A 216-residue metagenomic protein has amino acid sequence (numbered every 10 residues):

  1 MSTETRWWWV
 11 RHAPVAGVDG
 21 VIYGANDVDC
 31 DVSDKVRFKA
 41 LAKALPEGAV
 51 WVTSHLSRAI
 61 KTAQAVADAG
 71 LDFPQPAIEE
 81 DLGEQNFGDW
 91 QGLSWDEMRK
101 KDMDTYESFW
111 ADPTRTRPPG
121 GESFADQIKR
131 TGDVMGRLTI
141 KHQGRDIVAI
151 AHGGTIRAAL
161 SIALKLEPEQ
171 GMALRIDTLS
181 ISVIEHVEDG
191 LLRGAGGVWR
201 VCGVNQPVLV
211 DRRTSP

Functional and structural regions predicted by a protein language model:
M1-R6, L41, Q85-E97, I140-R145 (+1 more regions): Acidic, low-complexity terminal tails and accessory targeting/binding regions of phosphate-metabolizing enzymes
T5-L71: Active-site-proximal alpha-helix that buttresses catalytic centers in soluble enzyme cores
W7, A49, R145-A151: Generic beta-sheet signal
W8, V52, A77-E79, C202: General small-molecule cofactor/ligand-binding pocket signal
A13, G153, Q206-P207: Active-site metal-binding loops of divalent metal-dependent hydrolases
A16, R58-I60, E84-Q85, T155-R157: Short, active-site-adjacent cap segments at secondary-structure transitions
D29, D68-G132, V204-N205, R213-P216: Phosphate-handling substructures
T53-S54, K129, I150-A151: Short beta-strand scaffold positions
